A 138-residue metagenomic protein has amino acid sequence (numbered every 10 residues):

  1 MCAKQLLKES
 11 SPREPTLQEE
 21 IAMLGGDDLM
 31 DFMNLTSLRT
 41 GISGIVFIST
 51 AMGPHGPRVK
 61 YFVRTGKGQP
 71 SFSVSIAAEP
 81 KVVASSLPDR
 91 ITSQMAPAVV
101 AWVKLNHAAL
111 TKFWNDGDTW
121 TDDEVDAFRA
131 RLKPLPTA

Functional and structural regions predicted by a protein language model:
M1-Q18, D122-A138: Sequence termini and other peripheral, non-core segments
C2-A22, A77-Q94, A98-A101: Arg/Lys-rich, positively charged N-terminal/basic patches that mediate binding to nucleic acids
C2-Y61: Short, charged/polar N-terminal "headpieces" of proteins
T16, T36, T40, T50 (+5 more regions): Residue-identity detector for threonine
V46-P97: A short, structured beta-strand/loop element
T92-T137: Short, compact, well-ordered microdomains
